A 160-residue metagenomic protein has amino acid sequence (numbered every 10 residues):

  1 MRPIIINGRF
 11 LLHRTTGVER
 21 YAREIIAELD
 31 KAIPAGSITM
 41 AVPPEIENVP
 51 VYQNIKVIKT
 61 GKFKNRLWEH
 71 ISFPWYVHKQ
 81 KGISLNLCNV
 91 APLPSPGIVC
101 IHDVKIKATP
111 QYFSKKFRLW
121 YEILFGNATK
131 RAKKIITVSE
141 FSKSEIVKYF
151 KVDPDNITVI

Functional and structural regions predicted by a protein language model:
M1-I160: Carbohydrate transferase catalytic cores enriched for Leloir-type hexosyltransferases
